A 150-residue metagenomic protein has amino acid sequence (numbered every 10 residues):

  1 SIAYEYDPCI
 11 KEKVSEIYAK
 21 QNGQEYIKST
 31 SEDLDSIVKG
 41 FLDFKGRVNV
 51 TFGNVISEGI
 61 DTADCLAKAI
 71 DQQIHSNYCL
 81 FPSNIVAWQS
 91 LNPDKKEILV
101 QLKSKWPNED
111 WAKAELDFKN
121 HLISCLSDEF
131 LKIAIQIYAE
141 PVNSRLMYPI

Functional and structural regions predicted by a protein language model:
S1-I150: Membrane-interfacial terminal anchoring regions of lipid-handling membrane enzymes
